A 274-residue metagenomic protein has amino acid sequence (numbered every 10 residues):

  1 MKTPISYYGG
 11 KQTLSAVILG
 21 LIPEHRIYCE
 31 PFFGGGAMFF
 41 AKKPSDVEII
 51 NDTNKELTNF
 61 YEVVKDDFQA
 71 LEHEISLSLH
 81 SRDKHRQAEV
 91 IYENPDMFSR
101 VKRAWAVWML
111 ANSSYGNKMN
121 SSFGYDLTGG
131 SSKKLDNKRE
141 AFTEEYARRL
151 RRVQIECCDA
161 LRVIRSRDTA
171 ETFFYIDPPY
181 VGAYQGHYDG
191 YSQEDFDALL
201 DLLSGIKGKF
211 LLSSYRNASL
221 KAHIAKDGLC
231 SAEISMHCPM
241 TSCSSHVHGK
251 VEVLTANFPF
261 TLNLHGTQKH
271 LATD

Functional and structural regions predicted by a protein language model:
K2-T13, L21, D67-G186, G205 (+1 more regions): SAM-dependent nucleic-acid methyltransferase catalytic core
G20-E93: SAM cofactor-binding core of SAM-dependent methyltransferases, primarily the Rossmann-like beta-alpha-beta module
P31, N51-D52, E156-C158, I176-P178 (+2 more regions): Short His-Asn-centered micro-motif
F33-A37, A141-F142, Y215-A218, P259: Short, polar loop motifs at secondary-structure junctions
F39-P44, R165-T169, L220-K226: Short loop/helix-cap segments at secondary-structure boundaries that form the rim of catalytic
T53-E56, Y180-V181, I234-T241: Short, acidic/turn-prone active-site loops that include or flank metal/cofactor- and phosphate-binding residues
S192-D274: Long, positively charged, glycine-interspersed low-complexity recognition regions
